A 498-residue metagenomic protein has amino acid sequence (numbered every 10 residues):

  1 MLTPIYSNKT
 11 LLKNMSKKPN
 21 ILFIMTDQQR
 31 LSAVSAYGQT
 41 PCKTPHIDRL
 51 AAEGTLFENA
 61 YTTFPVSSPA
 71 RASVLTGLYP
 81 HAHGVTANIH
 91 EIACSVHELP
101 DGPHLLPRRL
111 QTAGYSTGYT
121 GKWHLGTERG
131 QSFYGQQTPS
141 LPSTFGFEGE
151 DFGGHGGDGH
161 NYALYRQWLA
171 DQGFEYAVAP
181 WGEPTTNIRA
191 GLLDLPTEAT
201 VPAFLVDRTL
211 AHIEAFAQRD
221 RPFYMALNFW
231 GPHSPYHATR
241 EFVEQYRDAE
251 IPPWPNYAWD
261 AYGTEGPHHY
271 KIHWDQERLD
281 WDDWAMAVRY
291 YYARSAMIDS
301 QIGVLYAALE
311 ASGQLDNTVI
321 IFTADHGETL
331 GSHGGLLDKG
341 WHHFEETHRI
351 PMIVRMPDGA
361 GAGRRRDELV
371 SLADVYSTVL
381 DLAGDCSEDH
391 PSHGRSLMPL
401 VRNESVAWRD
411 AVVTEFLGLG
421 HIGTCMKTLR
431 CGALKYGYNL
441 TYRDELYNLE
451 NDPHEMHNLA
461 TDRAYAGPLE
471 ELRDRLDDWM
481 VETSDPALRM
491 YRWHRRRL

Functional and structural regions predicted by a protein language model:
L2-N439, D444, P453-D474, V481 (+2 more regions): Formylglycine-dependent sulfatase
Y447: Extracellular C-type lectin-like domains
E450: Residues forming the ATP-binding cleft of Hanks-type serine/threonine protein kinase domains
W493: A glycine-rich phosphate-binding loop feature that marks nucleotide/adenosyl-phosphate handling sites
